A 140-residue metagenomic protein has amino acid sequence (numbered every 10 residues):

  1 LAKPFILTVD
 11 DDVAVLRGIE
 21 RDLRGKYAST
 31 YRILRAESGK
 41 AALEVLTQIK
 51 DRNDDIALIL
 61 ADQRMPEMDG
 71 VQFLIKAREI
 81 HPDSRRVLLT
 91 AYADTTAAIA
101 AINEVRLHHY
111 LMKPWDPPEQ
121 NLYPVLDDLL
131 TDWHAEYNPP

Functional and structural regions predicted by a protein language model:
L7, K50-L60: Active-site beta3 strand of CheY-like receiver
D10, A61-D62, T90: Active-site residues of response regulator receiver
V13-E37: Two-component/phosphorelay signaling modules centered on CheY-like receiver
E20, R35-Q48, G70: Helix N-cap/capping motif at the beta->alpha junctions
E44-Q48, V71-R85, A100: Short amphipathic alpha-helix used as the core "switch/output" element in two-component signaling
M65: Receiver (REC) domain active-site loop signature in two-component systems and cognate sites in sensor histidine kinases
M68, Q72, E79, Y92-M112 (+2 more regions): Alpha4 helix (beta4-alpha4-beta5 surface) of REC/receiver domains from two-component response regulators
E119-P140: CheY-like receiver
